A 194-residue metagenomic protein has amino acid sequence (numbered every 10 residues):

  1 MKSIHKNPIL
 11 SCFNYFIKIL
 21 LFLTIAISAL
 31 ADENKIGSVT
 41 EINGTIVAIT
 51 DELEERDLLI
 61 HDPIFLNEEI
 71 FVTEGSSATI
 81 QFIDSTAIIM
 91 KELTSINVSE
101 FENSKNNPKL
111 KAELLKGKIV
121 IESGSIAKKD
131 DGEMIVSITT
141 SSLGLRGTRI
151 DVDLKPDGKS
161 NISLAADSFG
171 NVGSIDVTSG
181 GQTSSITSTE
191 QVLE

Functional and structural regions predicted by a protein language model:
M1-F13: N-terminal secretory signal peptides that target proteins for export/translocation
F13-F16, F22: Aromatic (phenylalanine/tyrosine) cluster motif
D32-E69, T73-A78, F82-L193: Flexible, surface-exposed loop/linker segments and immediately adjacent secondary-structure boundaries
